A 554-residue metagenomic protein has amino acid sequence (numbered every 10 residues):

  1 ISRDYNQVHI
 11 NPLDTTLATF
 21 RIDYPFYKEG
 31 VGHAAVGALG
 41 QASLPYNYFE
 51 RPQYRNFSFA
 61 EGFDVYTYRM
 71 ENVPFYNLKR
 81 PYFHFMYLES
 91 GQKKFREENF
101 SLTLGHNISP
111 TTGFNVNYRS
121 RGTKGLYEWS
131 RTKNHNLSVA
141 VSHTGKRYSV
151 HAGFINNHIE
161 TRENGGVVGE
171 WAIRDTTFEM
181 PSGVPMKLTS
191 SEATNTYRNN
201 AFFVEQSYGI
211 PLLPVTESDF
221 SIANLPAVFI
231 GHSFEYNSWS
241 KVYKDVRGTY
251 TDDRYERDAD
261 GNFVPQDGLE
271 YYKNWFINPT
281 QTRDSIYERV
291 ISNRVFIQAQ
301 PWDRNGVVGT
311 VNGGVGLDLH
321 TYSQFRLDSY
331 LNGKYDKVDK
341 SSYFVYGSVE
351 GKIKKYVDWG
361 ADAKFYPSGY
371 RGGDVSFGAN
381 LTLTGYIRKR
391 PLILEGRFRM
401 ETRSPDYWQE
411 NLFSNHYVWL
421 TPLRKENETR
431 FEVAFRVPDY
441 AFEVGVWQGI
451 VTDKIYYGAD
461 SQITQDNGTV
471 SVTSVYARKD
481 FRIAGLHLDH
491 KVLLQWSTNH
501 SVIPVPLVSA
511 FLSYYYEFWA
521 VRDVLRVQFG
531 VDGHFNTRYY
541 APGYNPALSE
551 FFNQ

Functional and structural regions predicted by a protein language model:
I1-N200, G209-N224, Y386-L392: Membrane-proximal, glycine/serine-rich, low-complexity loop/turn segments characteristic of large bacterial
L78-R80, T189-D252, E256-G261, P265 (+2 more regions): Exposed, low-structure sequence patches enriched in small/polar residues
